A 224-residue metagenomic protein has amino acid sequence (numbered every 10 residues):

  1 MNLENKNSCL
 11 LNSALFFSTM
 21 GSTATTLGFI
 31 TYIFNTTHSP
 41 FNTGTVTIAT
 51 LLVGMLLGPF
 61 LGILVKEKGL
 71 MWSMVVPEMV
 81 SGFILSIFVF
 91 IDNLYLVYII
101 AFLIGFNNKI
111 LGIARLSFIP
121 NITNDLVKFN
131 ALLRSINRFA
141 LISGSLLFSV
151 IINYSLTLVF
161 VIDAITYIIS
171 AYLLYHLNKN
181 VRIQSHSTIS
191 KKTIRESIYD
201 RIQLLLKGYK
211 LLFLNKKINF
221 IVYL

Functional and structural regions predicted by a protein language model:
M1-M55, L214-L224: Helix-loop boundary and gating motifs at the non-cytosolic
M1-S8, K179-V222: Juxtamembrane intracellular "pre-TM" segments in multi-pass secondary transporters
L10-T26, T50-I63, G69-S81, L96-I152 (+1 more regions): Substrate-agnostic recognition of the 12-TM MFS/MFS-like secondary transporter fold
T25, F34, I84-F88, I104 (+1 more regions): MFS-fold secondary transporters
I30-T36, F88-V89, S143-I162: Transmembrane alpha-helix termini and helix-breaking/packing motifs in multi-pass membrane transporters
T37, G69, I91-D92: Helix-breaking motifs and short loop linkers at transmembrane-helix boundaries and internal kinks in secondary membrane
M79-N93: C-terminal ends and interior cores of transmembrane alpha-helices in multi-pass membrane transporters/permeases
S117, N121, F160-K192: Helix-loop junctions on the cytosolic side of multi-pass membrane transporters, especially the intracellular loop
